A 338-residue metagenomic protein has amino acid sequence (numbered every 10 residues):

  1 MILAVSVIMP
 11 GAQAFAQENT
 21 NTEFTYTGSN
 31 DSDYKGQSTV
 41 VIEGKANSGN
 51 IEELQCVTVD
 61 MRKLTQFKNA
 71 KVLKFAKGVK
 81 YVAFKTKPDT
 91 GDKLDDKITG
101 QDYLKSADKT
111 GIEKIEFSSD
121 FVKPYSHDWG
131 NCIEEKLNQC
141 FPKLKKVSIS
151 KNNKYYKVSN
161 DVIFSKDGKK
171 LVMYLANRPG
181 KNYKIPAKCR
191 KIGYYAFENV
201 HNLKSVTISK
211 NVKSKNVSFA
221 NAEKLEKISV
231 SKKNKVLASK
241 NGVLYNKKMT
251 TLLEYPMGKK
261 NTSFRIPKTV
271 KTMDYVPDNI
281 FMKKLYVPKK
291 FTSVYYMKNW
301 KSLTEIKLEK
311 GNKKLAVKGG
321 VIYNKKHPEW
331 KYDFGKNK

Functional and structural regions predicted by a protein language model:
V5-T20: Sec-dependent signal peptide cleavage junction
M9-Q13, F67, G193: Short, intrinsically disordered, low-complexity terminal segments
T22-E23, D31-F84, P88-K123, N131-E135 (+10 more regions): Structural signature of tandem-repeat unit edges
D128: Conserved kinase catalytic-core segment
K325-H327: Extracellular interaction modules
